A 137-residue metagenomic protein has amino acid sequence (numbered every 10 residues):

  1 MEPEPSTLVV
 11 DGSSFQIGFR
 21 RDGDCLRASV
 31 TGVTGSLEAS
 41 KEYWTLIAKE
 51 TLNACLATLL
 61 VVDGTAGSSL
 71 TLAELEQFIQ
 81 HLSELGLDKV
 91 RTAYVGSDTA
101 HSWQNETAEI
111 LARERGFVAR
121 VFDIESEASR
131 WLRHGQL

Functional and structural regions predicted by a protein language model:
E2-L137: Amphipathic, Lys/Arg-enriched alpha-helical "gate/interface" segment within cytosolic domains that mediates
